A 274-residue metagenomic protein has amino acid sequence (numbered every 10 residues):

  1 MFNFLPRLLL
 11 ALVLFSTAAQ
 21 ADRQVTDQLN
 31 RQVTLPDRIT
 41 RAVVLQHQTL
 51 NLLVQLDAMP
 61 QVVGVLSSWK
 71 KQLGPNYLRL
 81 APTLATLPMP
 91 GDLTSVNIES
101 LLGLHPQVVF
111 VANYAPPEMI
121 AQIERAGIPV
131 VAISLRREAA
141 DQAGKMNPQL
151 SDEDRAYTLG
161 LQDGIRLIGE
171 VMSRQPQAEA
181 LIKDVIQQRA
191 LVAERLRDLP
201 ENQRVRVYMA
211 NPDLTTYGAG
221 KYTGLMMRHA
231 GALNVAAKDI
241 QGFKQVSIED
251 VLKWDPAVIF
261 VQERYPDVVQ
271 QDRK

Functional and structural regions predicted by a protein language model:
F2-A11: Sec-dependent signal peptide recognition, specifically the positively charged N-region followed immediately by
L14-A18: N-terminal signal peptide c-region/cleavage motif recognized by signal peptidases
Q28, L87-E99, Y114, R136-E138 (+1 more regions): Short helix-initiation/N-cap motifs at beta->coil->alpha
Q32, M119, E124-N211, A236: Extracytoplasmic substrate-binding proteins
L50-G103, V108, A132-I133, V235: A short, structured surface patch at a secondary-structure boundary
P90-L93, N97-V111, I248-R264: Proline-aspartate-enriched helix->loop->beta-strand connector
A115-R125, Q262-K274: A ligand-binding cleft/hinge motif common to bilobed small-molecule-binding domains
Y222-S247: Alpha-helical, coiled-coil/dimerization segments enriched in small aliphatic residues
